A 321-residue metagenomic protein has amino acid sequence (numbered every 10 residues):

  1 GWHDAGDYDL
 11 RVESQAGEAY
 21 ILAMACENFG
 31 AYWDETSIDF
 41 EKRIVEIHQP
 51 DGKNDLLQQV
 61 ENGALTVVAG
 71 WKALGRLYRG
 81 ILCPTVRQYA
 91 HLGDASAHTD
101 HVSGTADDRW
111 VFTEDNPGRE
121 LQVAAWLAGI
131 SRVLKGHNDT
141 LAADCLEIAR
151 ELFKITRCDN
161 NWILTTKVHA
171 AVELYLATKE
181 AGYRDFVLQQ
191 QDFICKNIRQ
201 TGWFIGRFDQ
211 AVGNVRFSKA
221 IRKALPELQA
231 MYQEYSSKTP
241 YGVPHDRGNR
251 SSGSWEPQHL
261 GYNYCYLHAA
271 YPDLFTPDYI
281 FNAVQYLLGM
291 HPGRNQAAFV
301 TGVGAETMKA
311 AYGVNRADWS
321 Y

Functional and structural regions predicted by a protein language model:
G1-A16, A25, P50, C83-V133 (+3 more regions): Aromatic (Trp/Tyr) and acidic
A19-C26, D39, I44: General structural concept
L22-F29, A64, W71, L127 (+3 more regions): Sec/Tat-exported extracytoplasmic proteins
G30-W33, Y78-L82, G136, A298-G302: Short, solvent-exposed loop/turn and secondary-structure capping segments
W33-K42, R76-G80, L141-D144: Short, glycine/acidic-rich hinge or "gate" loops at secondary-structure transitions that mediate conformational
K42-Q59, L141: Acidic, glycine-anchored loop motifs typical of Ca2+
D55-L82: Carboxylate/His-rich catalytic cores and anion/metal-binding grooves
C145-T178, F186, Q190-F193, I198: Beta-propeller domains
